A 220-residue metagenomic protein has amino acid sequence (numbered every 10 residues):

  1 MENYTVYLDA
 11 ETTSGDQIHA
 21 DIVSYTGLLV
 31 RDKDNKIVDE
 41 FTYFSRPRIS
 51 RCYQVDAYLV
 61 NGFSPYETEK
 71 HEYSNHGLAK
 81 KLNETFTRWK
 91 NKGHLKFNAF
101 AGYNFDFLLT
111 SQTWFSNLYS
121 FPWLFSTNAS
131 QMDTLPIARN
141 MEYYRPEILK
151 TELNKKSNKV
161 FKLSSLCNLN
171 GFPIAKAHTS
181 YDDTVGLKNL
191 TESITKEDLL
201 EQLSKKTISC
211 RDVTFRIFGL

Functional and structural regions predicted by a protein language model:
E2-N117, S157-N168, F172, H178: Conserved non-catalytic scaffold segment of RNase H-like nuclease domains
A10-S14, P136, G186: Short, glycine/acidic-enriched loop or turn micro-motifs at the edges of active sites
G15-Q17, R139, N189: Conserved protein kinase catalytic core
A20, S120, Y144: Catalytic phosphate/metal-binding cores of nucleic-acid and nucleotide-processing enzymes, i.e., regions that mediate
F115-N128: A short alpha->loop->secondary-structure connector
Q131-N154: Short alpha-helix plus adjacent loop in nuclease-associated cores
L169, Y181, V185-L220: Acidic two-metal-ion nuclease catalytic site recognized across multiple nuclease folds, prominently DnaQ/RNase D-T
